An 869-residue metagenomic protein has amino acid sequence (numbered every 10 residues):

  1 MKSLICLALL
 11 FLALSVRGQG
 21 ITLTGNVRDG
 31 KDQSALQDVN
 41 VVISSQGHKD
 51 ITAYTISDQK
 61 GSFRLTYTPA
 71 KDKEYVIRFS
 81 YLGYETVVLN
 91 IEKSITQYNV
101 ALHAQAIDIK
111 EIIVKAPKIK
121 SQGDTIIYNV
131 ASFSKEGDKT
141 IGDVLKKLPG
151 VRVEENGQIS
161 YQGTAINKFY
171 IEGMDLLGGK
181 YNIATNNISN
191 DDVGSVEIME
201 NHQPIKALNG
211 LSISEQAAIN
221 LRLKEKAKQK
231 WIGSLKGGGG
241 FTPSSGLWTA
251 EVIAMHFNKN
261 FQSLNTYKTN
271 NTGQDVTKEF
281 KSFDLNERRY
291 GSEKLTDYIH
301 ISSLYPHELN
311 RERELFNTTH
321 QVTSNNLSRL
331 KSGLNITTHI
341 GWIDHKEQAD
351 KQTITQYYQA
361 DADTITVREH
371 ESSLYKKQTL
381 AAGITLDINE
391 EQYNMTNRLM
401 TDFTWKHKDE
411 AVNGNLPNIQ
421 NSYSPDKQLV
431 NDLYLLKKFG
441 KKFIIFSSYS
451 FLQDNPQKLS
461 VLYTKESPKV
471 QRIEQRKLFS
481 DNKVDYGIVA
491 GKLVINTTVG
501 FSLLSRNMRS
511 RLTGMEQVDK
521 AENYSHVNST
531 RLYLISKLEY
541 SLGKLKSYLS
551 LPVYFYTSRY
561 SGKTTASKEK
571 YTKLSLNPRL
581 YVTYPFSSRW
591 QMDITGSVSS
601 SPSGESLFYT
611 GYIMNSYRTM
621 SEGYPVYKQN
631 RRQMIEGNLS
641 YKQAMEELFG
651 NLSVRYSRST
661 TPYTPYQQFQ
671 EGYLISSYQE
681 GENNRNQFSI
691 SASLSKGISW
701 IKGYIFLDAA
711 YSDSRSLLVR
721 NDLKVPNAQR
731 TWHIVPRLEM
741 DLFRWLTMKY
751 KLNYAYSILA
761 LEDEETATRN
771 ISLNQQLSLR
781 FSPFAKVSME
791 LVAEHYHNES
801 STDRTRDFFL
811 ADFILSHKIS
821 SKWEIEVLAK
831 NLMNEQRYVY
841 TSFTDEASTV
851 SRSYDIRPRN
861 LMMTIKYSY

Functional and structural regions predicted by a protein language model:
Q19, K60-S62, E85-I95, A116-K406 (+16 more regions): Membrane-proximal, glycine/serine-rich, low-complexity loop/turn segments characteristic of large bacterial
N26-L36: Structural motif
S45-D50, A70, E74-L89: A short, solvent-exposed loop/turn motif at the edges and junctions of modular extracellular/periplasmic domains
G47-S62: Short, acidic Ser/Thr/Gly-rich low-complexity loop/linker segments typical of extracellular and cell-surface proteins
N209-L211, V276-S282, Q348-I365, L399 (+15 more regions): Outer-membrane beta-barrel translocator domains and adjoining extracellular loop/strand segments of Gram-negative
P243-S244, E314-F316, S372-Q378, P417-K427 (+10 more regions): Replace "Gram-negative outer membrane beta-barrel proteins" with "bacterial and organellar outer membrane beta-barrel
K465, E474-N482, L493-S597, S601-S603: Signature of Gram-negative outer-membrane beta-barrel scaffolds
A521-V527, R531-Y533, E622, K628 (+1 more regions): Outer membrane beta-barrel strand-and-loop segments of large Gram-negative receptors, especially TonB-dependent
